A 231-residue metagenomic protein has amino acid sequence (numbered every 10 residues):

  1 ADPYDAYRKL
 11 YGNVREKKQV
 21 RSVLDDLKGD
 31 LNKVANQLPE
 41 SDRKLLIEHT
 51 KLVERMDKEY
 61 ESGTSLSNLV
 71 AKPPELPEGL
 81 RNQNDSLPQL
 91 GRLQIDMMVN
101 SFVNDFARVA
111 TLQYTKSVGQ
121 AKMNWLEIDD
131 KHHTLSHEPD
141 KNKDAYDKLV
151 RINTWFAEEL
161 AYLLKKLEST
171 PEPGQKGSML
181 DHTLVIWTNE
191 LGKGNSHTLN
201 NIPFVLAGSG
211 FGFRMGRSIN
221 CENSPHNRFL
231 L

Functional and structural regions predicted by a protein language model:
A1-L231: Ligand-binding pockets and gating/stacking loops
